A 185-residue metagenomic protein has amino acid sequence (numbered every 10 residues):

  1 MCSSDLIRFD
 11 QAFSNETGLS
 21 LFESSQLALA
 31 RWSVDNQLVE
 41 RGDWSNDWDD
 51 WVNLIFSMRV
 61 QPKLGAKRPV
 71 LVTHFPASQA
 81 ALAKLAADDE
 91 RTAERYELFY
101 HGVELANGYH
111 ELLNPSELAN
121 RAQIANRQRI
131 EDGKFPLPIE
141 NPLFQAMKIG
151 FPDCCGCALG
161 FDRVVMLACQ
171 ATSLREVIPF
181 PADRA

Functional and structural regions predicted by a protein language model:
M1-S3: Short, small-residue-biased leader/transition segments that mark boundaries at the very start of proteins
I7-A185: A translation/RNA-centric and nucleic-acid-associated enzymatic feature enriched in Class II aminoacyl-tRNA synthetases
